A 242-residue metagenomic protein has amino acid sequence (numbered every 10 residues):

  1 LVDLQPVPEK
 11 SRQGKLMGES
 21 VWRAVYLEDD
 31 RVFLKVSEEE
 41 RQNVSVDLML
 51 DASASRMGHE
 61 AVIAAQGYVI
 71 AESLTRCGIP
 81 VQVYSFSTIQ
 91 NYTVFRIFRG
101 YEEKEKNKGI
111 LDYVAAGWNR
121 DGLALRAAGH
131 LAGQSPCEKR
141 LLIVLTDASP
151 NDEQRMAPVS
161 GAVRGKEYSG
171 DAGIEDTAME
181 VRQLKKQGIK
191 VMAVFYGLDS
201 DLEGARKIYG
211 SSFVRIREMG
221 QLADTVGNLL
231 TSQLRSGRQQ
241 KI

Functional and structural regions predicted by a protein language model:
L1-I242: Acidic, glycine-rich A-domain
